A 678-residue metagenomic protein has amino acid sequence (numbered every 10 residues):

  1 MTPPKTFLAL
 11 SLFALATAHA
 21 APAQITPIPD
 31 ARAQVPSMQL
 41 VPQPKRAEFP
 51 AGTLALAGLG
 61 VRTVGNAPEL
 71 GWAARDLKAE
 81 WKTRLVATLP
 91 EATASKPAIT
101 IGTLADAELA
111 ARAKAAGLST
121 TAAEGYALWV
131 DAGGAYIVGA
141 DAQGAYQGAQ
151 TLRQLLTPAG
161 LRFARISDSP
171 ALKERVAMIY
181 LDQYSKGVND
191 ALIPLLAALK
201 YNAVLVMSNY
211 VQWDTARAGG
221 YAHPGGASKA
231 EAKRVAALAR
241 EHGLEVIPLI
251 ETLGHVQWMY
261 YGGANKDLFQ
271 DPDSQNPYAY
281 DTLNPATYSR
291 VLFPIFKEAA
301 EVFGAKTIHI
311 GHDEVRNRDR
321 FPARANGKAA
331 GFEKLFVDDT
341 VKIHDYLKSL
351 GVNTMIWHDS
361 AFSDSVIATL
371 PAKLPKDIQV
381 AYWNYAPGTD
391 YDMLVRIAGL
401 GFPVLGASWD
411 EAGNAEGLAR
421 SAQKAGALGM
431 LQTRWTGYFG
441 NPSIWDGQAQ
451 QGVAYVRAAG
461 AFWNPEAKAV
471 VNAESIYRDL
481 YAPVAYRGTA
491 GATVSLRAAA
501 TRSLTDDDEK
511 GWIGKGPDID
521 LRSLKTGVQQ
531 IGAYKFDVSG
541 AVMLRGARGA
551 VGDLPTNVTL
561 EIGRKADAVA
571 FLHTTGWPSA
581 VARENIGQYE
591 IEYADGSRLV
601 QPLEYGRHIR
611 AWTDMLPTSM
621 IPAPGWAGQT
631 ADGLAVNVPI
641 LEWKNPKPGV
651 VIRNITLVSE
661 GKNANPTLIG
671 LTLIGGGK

Functional and structural regions predicted by a protein language model:
P3-H19: Gram-negative bacterial Sec-dependent N-terminal signal peptides
A20-D168, I356-V366, K376, W383-N384 (+3 more regions): Acidic, contiguous N-terminal accessory segments
Q34, L40-Q43, F49, T121-E124 (+10 more regions): Substrate-binding groove of N-acetylhexosamine-processing glycoside hydrolases
G102-T103, G139-A140, L181-D182, S208-N209 (+6 more regions): Active-site-proximal beta-strand/loop segments in catalytic clefts of secreted hydrolases
A111-R112, G148, V188-A191, R217 (+7 more regions): Short, solvent-exposed loop/turn and secondary-structure capping segments
T121-K342, Y346: Feature activates predominantly on carbohydrate-active enzymes
Y184-K186, L196, V211-T215, L253-Q257 (+8 more regions): Flexible loop/turn segments at secondary-structure boundaries
D479-K678: N-terminal/edge-of-domain interface segments
